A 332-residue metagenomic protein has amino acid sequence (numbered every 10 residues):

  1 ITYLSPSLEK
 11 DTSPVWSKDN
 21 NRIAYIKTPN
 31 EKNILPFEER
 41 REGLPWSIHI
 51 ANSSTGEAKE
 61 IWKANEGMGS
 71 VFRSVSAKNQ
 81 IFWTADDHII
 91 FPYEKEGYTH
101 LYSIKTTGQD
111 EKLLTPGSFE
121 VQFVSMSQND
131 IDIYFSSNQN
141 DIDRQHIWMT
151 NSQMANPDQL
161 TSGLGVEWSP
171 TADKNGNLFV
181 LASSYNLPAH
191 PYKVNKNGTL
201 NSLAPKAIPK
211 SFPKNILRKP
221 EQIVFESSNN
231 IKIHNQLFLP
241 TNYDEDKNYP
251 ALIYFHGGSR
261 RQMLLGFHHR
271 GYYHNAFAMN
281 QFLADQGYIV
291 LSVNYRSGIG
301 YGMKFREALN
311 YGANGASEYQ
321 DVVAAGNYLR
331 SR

Functional and structural regions predicted by a protein language model:
I1, S5-T12, I26-S53, E60-S76 (+7 more regions): A flexible loop/linker signature enriched in serine peptidases of the S9 family
W16, F82-T84, M126, A172: Residue-level recognition of a conserved intra-blade site in WD40 beta-propeller repeats
N20-I23, H88-I90, D132-I133, L178-F179: Hydrophobic beta-strand positions that form the internal "hydrophobic ladder" of WD40/Gbeta-like beta-propeller blades
S53-G56, K105-Q109, N151-A155, N195-G198: Short loop/turn segments that connect beta-strands within beta-propeller blades
N65-G69, Q109-K112, A155-D158, A207-K210: Sequence/structural signature of beta-propeller blade repeats across diverse families
S74-D87: Signature of short aromatic-glycine-proline-rich micro-motifs recurring in repeat-based ectodomains
D130, Q159-S162, V166-R332: Serine-hydrolase catalytic core recognition
